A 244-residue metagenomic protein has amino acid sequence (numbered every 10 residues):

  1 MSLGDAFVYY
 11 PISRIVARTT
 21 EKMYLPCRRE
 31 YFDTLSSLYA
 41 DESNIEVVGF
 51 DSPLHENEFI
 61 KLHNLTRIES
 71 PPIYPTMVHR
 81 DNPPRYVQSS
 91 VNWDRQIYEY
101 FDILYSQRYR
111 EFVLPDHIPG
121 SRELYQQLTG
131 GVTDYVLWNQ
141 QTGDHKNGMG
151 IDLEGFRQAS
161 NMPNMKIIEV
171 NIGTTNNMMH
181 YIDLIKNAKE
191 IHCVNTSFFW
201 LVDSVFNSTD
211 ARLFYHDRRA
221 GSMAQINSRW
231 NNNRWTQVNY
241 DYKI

Functional and structural regions predicted by a protein language model:
M1-I244: Catalytic machinery of carbohydrate-active enzymes, primarily nucleotide-sugar-dependent glycosyltransferases
